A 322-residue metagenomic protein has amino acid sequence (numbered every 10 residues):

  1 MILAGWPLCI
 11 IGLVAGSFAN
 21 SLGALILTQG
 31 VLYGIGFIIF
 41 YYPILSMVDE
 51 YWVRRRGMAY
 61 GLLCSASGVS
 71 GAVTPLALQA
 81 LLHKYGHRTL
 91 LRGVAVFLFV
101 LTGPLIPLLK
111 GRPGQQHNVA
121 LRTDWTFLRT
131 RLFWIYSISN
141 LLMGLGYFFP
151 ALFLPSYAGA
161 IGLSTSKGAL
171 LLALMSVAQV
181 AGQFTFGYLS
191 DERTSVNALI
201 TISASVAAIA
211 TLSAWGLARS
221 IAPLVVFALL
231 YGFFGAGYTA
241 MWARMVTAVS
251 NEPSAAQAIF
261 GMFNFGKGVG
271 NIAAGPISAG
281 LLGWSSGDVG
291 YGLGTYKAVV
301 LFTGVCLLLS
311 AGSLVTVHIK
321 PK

Functional and structural regions predicted by a protein language model:
M1, G182-S195, A214, L282-G283: Helix-to-loop junctions at the C-terminal end of transmembrane segments in multipass secondary transporters
M1-V14, A198-S213: Structural signature of the two symmetry-related core transmembrane helices
F18-N20, W52-V53, T194, L217-R219: Helix-breaking motifs and short loop linkers at transmembrane-helix boundaries and internal kinks in secondary membrane
G30, F37-W52, A59-Y60, G237-E252: Intracellular juxtamembrane helix-capping segments at the cytosolic ends of symmetry-related transmembrane helices
R55, L62-P113: Helix-loop-helix hairpin linking two adjacent transmembrane segments in secondary transporters
A80-V96, G280-L309: A membrane-interface helix-boundary motif in multi-pass transporters
R129-Y188, N197-A198, T239, A243 (+1 more regions): Extracytoplasmic gate region of multi-pass secondary transporters
S250-L293, T303: A late C-terminal transmembrane helix in Major Facilitator Superfamily
